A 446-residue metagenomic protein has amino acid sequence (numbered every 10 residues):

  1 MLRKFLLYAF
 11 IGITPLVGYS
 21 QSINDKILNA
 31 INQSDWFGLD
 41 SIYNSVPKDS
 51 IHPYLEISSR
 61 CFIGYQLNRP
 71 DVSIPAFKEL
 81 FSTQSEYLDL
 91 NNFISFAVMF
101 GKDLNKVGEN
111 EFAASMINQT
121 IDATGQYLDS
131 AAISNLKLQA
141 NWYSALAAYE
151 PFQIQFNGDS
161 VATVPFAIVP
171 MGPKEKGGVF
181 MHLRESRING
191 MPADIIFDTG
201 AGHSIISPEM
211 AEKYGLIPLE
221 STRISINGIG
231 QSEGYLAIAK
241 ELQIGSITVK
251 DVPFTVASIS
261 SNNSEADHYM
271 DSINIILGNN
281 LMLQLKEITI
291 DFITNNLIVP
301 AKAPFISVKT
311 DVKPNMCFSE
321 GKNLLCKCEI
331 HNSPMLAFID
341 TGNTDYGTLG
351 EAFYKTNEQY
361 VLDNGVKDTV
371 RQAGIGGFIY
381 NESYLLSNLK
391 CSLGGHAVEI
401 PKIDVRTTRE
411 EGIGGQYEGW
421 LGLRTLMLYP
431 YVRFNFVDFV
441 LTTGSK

Functional and structural regions predicted by a protein language model:
M1-I27: Bacterial Sec-dependent N-terminal signal peptides
Q21-K446: Pepsin/retropepsin-fold aspartyl endopeptidases
